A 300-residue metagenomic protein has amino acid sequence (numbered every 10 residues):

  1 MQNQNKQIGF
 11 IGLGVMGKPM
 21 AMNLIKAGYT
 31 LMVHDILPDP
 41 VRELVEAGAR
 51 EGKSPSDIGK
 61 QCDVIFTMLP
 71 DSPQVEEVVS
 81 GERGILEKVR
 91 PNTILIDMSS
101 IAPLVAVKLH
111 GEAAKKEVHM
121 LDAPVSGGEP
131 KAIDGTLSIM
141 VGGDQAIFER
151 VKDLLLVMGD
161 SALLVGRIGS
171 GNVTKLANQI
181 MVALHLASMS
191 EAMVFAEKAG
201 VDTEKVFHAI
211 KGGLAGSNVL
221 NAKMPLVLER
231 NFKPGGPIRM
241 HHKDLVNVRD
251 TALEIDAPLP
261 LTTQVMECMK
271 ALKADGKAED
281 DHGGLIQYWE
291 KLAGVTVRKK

Functional and structural regions predicted by a protein language model:
M1-M68, T93, M98, V297: NAD(P)+-binding Rossmann beta1-loop-alpha1 motif at the extreme N-terminus of oxidoreductases
I8, S100-Q179, A183: Rossmann-fold dinucleotide-binding core
L31, E51, H119-L121, A162 (+2 more regions): Hydrophobic beta-strand scaffold residues
P55-H119: Rossmann-fold NAD(P) dinucleotide-binding segment
D134-G142, L163, R167-A199, H208-A222 (+1 more regions): Active-site-proximal catalytic alpha-helix in oxidoreductases
I168, N172, G216-N218, A222-G283 (+1 more regions): Interdomain hinge/lid region at the active-site interface of Rossmann-like NAD(P)-dependent oxidoreductases
E204-K211, T263-E267: Beta-strand segments within the central parallel beta-sheet cores of soluble alpha/beta enzyme folds
